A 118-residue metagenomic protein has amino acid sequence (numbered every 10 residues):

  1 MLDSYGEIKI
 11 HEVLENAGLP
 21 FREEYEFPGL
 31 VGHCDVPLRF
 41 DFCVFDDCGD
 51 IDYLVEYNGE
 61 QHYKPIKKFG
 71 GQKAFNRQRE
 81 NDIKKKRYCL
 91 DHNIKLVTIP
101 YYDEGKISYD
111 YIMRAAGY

Functional and structural regions predicted by a protein language model:
M1-Y118: Nucleic-acid endo/exonuclease domains
